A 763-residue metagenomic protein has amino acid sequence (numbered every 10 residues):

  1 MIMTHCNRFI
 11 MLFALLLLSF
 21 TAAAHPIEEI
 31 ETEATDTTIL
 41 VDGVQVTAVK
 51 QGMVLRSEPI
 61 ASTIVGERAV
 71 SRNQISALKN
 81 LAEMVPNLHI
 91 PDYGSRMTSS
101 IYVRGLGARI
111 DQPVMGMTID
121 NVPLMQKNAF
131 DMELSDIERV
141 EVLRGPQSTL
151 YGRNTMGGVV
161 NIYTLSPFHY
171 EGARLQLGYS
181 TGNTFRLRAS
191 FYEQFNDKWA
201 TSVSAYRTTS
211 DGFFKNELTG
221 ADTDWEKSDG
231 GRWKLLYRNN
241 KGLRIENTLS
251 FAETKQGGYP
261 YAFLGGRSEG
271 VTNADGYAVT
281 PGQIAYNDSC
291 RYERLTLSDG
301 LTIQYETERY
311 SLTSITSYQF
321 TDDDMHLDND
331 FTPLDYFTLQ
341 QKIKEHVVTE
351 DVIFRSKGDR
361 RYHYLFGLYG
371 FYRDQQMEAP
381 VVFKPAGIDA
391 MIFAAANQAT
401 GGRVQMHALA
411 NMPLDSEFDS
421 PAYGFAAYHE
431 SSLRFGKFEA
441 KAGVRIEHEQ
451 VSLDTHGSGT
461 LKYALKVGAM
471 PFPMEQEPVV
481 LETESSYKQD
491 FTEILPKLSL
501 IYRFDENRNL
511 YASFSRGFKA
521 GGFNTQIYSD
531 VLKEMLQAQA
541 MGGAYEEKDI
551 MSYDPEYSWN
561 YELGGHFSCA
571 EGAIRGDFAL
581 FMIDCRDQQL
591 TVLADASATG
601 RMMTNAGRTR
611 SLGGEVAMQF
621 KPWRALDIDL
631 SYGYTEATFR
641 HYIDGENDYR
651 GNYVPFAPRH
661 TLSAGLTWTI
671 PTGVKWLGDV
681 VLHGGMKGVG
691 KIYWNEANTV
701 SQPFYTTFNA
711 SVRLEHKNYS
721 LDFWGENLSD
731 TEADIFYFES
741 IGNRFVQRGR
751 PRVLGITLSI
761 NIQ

Functional and structural regions predicted by a protein language model:
S62, K79-V122, E138: Extracytoplasmic beta-strand/coil segments of soluble accessory domains associated with Gram-negative outer-membrane
S99, Q126, S135-E138, T149-E217 (+6 more regions): Outer-membrane beta-barrel translocator/receptor signature
D120-P146: Short acidic/polar hinge/loop motifs at secondary-structure boundaries that mediate gating or recognition
H169-Y170, G178, S190-D288, T321-D335 (+2 more regions): Periplasmic-side early beta-strands and strand-to-turn transitions of outer-membrane beta-barrels
K215-A221, Y259-A285, D330-F337, P380-D415 (+5 more regions): Solvent-exposed loop segments that connect transmembrane elements
T302-L327, N509-S515, Q526, L532-N605 (+2 more regions): Membrane-embedded beta-barrel scaffold of Gram-negative outer-membrane proteins
L365, K437, A573-C585, M602-N695 (+1 more regions): Gram-negative outer-membrane beta-barrel transporters
K687-N695, R713-Q763: C-terminal beta-signal and adjacent terminal beta-strands/loops of Gram-negative outer-membrane beta-barrel proteins
